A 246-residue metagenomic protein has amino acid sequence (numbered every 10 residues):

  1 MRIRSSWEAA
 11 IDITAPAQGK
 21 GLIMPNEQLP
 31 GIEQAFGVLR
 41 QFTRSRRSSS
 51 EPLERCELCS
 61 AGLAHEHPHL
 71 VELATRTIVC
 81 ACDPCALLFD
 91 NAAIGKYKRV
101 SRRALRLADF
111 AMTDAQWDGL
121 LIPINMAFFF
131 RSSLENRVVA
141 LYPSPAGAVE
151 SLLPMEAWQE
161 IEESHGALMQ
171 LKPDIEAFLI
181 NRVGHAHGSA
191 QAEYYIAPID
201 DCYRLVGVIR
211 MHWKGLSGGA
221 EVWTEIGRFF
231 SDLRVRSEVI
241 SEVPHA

Functional and structural regions predicted by a protein language model:
R2-R4: Basic polycationic patches enriched in arginine
M24-A104: N-terminal cysteine/histidine-rich coordination modules
D83-V149: Long, charge-rich boundary regions
N125-H187: Conserved, surface-exposed functional patches that form binding/active-site neighborhoods
E160-A246: C-terminal, charged low-complexity interaction regions
